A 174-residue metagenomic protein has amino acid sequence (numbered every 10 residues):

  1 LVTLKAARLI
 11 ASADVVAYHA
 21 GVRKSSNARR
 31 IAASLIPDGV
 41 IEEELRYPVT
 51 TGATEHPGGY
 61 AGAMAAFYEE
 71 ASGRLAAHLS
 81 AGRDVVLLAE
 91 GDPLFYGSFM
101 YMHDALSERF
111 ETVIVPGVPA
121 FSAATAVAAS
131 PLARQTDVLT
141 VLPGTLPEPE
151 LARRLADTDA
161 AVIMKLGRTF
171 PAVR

Functional and structural regions predicted by a protein language model:
L1-A6, A11-F110: Class I S-adenosyl-L-methionine
A20, P143, V162-L166: Glycine-rich anion-binding loop/nest that anchors nucleotide
R23-S25, T50-T51, P119-A123, F170: Short gly/pro/ser/thr-enriched loop/turn and capping motifs at secondary-structure boundaries
E55-A66, V127-S130, R154-T158: Short, surface-exposed amphipathic charged segments that create phosphate/polyanion-binding patches used for binding
A61-G62, A89-E90, V138, A160-I163: Short, contiguous strand/loop micro-motifs
M64, R154-R174: A contiguous loop/helix-start segment that scaffolds small-molecule binding in enzyme catalytic cores
A71-L75, L151, V173: Generic hydrophobic alpha-helical segments
A81, G91, F95-D157: Class I SAM-dependent methyltransferase SAM-binding "motif I" and its flanking Rossmann-like core
